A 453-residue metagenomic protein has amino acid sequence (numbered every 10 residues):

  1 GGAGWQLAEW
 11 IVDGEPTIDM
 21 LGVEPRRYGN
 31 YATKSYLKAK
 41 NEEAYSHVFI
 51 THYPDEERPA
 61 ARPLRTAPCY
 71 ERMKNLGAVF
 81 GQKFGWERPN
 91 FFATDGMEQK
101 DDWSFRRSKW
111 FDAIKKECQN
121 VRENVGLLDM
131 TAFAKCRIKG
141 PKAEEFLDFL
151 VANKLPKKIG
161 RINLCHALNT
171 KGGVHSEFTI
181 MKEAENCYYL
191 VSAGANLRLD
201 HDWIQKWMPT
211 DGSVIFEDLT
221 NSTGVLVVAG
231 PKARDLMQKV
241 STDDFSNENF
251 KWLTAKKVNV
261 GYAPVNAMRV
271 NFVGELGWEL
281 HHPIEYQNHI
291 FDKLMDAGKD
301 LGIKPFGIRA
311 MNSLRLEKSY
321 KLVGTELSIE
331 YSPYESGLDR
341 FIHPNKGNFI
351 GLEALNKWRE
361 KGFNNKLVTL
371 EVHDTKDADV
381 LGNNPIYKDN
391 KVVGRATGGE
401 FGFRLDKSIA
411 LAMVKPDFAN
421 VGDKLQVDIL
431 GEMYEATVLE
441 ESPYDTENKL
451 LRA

Functional and structural regions predicted by a protein language model:
G1-P16: Conserved mid-domain beta->alpha element of the FAD-binding
V12, I18-A453: Glycine/proline-enriched, intrinsically flexible loops and inter-domain linkers
